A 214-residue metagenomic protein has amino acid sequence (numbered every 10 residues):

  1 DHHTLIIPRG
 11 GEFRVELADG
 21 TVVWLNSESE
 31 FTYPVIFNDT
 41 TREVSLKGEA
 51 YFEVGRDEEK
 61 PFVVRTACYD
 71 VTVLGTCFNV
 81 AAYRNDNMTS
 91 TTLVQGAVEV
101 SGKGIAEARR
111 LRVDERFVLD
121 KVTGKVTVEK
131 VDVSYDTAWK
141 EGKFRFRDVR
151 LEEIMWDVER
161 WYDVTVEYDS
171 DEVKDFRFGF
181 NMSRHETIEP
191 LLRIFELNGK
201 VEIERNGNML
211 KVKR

Functional and structural regions predicted by a protein language model:
D1-R214: A residue-level detector for the "anchor" residue at the start of short, highly conserved motifs
